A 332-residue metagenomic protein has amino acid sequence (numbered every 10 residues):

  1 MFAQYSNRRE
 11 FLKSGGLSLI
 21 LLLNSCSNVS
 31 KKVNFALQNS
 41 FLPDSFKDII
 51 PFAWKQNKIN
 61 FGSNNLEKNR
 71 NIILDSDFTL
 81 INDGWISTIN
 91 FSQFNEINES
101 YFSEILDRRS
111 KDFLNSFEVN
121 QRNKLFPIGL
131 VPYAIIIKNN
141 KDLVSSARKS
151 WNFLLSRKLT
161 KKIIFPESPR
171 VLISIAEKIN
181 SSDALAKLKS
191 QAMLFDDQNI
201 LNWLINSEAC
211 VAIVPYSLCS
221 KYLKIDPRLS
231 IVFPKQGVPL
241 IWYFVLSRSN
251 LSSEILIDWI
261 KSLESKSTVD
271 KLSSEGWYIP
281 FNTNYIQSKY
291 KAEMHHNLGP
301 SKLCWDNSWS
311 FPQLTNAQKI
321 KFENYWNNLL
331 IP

Functional and structural regions predicted by a protein language model:
F2-L19: N-terminal secretory signal peptides and thylakoid transit peptides that target proteins across membranes
S27-F91: Early extracytoplasmic/lumenal segment of secretory-pathway proteins
S76-F78, F94-I135: A structural signal for short loop-to-beta-strand junctions that line the ligand-binding cleft of periplasmic/secreted
D83-I89, I164-Q236: Ligand-binding pocket segment of bilobal, Venus flytrap-like solute-binding proteins
I97-R108, L125, P227-P239, R248-N250: Short beta-strand->loop
A134-D142, L240-L256, S262-L263, K271-L272 (+1 more regions): A bilobed periplasmic-binding-protein/Venus flytrap-type ligand-binding module shared by bacterial periplasmic
L143-L159: Flexible hinge/capping segments at coil-to-helix
E254, S262-P332: Extracellular/periplasmic juxtamembrane helices and adjacent flexible linkers that interface with membrane partners
